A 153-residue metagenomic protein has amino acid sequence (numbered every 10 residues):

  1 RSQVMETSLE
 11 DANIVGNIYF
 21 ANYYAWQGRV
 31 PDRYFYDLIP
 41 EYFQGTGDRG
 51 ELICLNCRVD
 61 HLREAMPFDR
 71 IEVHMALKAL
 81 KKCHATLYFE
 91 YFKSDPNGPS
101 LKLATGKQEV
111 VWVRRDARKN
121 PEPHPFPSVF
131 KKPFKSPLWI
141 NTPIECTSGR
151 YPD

Functional and structural regions predicted by a protein language model:
R1-N56, V111-D153: Hot-dog-fold acyl-thioester-processing enzymes
N13, D32-D37, E41-K81, F92 (+1 more regions): Structured core of small recognition/catalytic domains
H61, A65-R70, L77-D153: HotDog/MaoC-like acyl-thioester-processing domains
